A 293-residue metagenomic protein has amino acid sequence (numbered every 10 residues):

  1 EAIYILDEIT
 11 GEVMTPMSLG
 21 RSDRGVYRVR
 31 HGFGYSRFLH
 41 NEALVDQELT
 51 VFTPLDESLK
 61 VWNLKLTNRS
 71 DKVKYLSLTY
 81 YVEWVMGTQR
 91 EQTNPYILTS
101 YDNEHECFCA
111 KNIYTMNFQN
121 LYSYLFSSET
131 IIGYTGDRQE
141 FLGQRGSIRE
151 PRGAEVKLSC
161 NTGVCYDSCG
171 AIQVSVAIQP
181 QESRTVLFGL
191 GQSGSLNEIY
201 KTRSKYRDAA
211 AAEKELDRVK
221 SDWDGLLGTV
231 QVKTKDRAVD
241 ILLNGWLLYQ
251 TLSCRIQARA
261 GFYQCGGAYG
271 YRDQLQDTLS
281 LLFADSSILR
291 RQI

Functional and structural regions predicted by a protein language model:
E1-L275, S286-I293: Anionic coordination/interaction segments
